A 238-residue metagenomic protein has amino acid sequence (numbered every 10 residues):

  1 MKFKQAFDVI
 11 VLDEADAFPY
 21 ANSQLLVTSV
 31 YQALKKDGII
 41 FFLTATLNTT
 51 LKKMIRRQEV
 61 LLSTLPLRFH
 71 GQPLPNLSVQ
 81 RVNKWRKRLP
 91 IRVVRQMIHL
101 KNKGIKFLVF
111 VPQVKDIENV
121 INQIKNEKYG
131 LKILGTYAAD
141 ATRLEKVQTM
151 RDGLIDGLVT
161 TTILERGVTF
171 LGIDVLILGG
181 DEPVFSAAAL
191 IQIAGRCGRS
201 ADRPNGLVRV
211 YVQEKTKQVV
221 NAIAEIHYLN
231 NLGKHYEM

Functional and structural regions predicted by a protein language model:
M1, L43-L47, R68, V111-V114 (+2 more regions): A short beta-strand-to-loop transition that corresponds to the Sensor-1 phosphate-sensing loop of AAA+ P-loop ATPases
M1-K2, P112-K115, I133-E145, V159-R166: Conserved helicase motor
K2-Q5, Q32-D37, H99-K103, T149-G153 (+1 more regions): Conserved catalytic network of the ASCE P-loop NTPase/AAA+ motor domain
K4-R95, H227: Post-DEXD/H (motif II) to motif III coupling segment of the RecA-like Helicase ATP-binding lobe
F7-D13, V168-D181, I191, L207-V210: A short beta-strand element within the Helicase C-terminal
K35-T50, A187-L190, A194-H227: Conserved segment of the helicase C-terminal RecA-like domain
Q58-I121, K125-I133, E237-M238: Conserved interdomain linker/interface between the two RecA-like ATPase lobes of SF2 helicase motors
I223-M238: Non-catalytic, charged low-complexity extensions flanking SF2 helicase motor domains
